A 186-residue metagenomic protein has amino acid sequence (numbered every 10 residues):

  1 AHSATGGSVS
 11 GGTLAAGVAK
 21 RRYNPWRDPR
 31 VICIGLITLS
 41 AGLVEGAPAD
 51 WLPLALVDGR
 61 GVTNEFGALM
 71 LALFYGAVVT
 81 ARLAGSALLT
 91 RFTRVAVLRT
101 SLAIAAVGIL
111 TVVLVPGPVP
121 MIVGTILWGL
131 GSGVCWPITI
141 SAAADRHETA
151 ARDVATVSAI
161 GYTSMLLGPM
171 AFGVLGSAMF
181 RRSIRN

Functional and structural regions predicted by a protein language model:
H2-I34: Juxtamembrane intracellular "pre-TM" segments in multi-pass secondary transporters
P29-A72, V79: Extracytoplasmic gate region of multi-pass secondary transporters
F74-G76, T80, Y162-L167: Short hydrophobic/small-residue motifs within alpha-helical transmembrane segments of multi-pass transporter-like
A81-R94, G176-S177: Helix-to-loop junctions at the C-terminal end of transmembrane segments in multipass secondary transporters
A96-T111: Structural signature of the two symmetry-related core transmembrane helices
V119-L127: Paired small-residue
V134-E148: Intracellular juxtamembrane helix-capping segments at the cytosolic ends of symmetry-related transmembrane helices
E148-F180: A late C-terminal transmembrane helix in Major Facilitator Superfamily
